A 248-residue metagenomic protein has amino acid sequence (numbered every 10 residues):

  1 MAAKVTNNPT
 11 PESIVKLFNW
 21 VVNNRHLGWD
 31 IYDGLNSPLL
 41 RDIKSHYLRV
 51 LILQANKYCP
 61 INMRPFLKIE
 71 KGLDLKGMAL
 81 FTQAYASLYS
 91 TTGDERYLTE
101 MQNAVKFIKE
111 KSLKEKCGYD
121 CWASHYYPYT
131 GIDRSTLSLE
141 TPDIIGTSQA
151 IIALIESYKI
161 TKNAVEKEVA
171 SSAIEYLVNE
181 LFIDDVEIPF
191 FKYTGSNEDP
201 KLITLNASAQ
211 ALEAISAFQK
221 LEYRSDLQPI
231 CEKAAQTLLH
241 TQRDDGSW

Functional and structural regions predicted by a protein language model:
M1-W248: Glycan-recognition and catalytic cores of secretory/periplasmic carbohydrate-active enzymes
